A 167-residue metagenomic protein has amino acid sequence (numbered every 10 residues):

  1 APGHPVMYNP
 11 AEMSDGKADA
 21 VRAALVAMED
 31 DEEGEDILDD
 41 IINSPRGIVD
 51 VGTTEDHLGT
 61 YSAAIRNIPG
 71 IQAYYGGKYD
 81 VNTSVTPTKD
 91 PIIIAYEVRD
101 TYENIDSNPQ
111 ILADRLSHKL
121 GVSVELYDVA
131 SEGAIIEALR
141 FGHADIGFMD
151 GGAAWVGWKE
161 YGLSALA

Functional and structural regions predicted by a protein language model:
A1-P2, V98, D128-E132, G142-W155 (+1 more regions): Beta->alpha turn/N-cap motifs
P2, D90, L120-V122: Envelope-exposed proteins and targeting segments
Y8, E12-I111: An extracytoplasmic/periplasmic, membrane-proximal ligand-sensing/linker region
R22-D30, S117-G121, R140, A144 (+1 more regions): Sec-exported extracytoplasmic/periplasmic mature domains
G70-G77, S117-D128, H143: A local structural motif
P109-K119: Short catalytic helix/loop segments, enriched in acidic residues and glycine and frequently bearing histidine
G162-A167: A structural signal for short loop-to-beta-strand junctions that line the ligand-binding cleft of periplasmic/secreted
